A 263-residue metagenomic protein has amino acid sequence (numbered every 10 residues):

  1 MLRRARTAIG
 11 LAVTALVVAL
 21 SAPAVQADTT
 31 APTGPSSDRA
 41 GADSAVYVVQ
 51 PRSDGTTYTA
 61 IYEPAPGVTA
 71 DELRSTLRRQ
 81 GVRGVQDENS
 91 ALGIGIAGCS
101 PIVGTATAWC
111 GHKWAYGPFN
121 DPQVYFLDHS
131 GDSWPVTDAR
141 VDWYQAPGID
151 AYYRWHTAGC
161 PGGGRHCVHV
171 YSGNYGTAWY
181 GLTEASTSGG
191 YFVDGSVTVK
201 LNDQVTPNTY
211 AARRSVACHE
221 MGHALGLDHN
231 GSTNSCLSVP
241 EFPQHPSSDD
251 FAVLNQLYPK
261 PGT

Functional and structural regions predicted by a protein language model:
M1-T30: Secretory targeting and sorting signals
D28-T263: Zinc-dependent metalloendopeptidases
